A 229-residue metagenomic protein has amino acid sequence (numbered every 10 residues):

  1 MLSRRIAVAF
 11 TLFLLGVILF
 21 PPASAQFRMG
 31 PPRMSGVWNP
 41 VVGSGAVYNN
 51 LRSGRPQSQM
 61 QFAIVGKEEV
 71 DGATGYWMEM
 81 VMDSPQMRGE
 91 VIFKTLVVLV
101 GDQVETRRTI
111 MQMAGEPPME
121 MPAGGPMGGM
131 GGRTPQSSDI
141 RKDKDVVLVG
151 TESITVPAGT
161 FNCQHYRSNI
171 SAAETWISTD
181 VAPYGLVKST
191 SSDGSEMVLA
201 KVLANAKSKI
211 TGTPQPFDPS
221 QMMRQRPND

Functional and structural regions predicted by a protein language model:
M1-F10: Bacterial N-terminal signal peptides that target proteins for export
A9-I18: Bacterial N-terminal signal peptides
L19-A25: Sec/Tat signal peptide C-region and signal peptidase I cleavage site
Q26-D229: Acidic, serine/threonine-rich low-complexity disordered tracts
